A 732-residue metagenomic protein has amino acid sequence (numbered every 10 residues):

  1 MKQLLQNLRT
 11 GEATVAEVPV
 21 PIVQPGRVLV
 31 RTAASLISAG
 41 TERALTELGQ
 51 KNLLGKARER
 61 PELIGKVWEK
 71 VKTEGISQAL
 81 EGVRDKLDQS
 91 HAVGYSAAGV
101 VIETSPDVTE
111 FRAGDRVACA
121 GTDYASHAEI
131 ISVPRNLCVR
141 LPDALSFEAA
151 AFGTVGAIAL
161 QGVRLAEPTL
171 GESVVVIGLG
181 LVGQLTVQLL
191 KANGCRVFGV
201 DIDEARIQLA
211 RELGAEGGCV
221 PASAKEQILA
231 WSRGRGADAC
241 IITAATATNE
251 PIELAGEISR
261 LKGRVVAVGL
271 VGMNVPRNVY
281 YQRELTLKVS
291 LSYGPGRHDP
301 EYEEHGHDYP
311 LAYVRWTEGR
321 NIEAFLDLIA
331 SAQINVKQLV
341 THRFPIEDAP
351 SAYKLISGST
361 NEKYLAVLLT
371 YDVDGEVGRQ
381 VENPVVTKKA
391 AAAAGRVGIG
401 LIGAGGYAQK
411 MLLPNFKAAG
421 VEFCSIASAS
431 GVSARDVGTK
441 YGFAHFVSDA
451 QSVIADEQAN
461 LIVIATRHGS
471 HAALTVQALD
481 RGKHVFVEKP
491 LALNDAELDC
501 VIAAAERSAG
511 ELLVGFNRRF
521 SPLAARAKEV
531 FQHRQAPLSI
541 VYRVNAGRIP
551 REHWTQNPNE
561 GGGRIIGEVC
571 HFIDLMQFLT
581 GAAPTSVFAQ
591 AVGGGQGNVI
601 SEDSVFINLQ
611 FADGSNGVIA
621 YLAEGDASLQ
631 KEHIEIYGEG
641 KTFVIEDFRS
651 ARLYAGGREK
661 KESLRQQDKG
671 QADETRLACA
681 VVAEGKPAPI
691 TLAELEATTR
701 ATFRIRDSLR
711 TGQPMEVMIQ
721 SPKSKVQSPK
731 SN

Functional and structural regions predicted by a protein language model:
P21-I37, L45-T122, A683: Glycine-rich beta-strand-centered segment in the early N-terminal region that forms part of a ligand/cofactor-binding
R116, D123, E148-S223: Mid-domain Rossmann-like dinucleotide-binding core that forms the NAD(H)/NADP(H) cofactor-binding site
R260-L261, A472-F516: Beta-strand-loop-alpha-helix segment that lines the small-molecule cofactor/substrate pocket of alpha/beta enzymes
V268-T286, S290, G296, L491-E511: Rossmann-fold NAD(P)-binding glycine/threonine-rich loop
L285, P295-Y313, I329, E511 (+2 more regions): Predominantly a Rossmann-like dinucleotide-binding segment in NAD(P)-dependent oxidoreductases
S351-K354, S359-V373, V377-V381, G567 (+3 more regions): Contiguous beta-strand/loop segments that form the cofactor/metal-binding neighborhood of enzyme cores
K354-L365, L369-T370, G375-A392, L461 (+3 more regions): C-terminal helix-rich "cap/oligomerization" subdomain common to oxidoreductases
G378-Y441, L461: N-terminal Rossmann-like dinucleotide-binding module
